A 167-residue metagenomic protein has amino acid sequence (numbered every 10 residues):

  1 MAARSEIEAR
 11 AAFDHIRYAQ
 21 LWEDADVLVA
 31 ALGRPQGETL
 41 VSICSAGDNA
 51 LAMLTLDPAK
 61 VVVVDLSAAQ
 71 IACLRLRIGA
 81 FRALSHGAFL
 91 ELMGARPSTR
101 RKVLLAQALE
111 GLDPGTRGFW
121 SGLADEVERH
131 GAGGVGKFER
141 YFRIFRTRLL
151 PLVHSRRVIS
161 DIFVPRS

Functional and structural regions predicted by a protein language model:
A2-A19: N-terminal regions that are enriched for targeting/export leaders and immediately downstream pro/stem segments
R17-T39, D48, A52: Conserved alpha-helix/loop element of class I SAM-dependent methyltransferases that forms part of the SAM/SAH-binding
V41, V62: Conserved beta-strand positions in the Rossmann-like core of class I SAM-dependent methyltransferases
L56-D57: Short, structured coil segments at secondary-structure junctions
V63-A68: Conserved acidic E/D residue at the C-terminus of a beta-strand in Rossmann-like folds
A69-S167: Class I S-adenosyl-L-methionine-dependent methyltransferase module
